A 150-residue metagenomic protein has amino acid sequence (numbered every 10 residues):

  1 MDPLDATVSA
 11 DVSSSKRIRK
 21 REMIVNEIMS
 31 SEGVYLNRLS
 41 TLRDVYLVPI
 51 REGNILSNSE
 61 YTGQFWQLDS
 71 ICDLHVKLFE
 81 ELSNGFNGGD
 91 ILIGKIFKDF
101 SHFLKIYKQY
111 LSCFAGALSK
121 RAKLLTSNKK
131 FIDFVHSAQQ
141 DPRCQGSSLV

Functional and structural regions predicted by a protein language model:
M1-V150: An all-alpha helical bundle fold corresponding to the catalytic cores of small-GTPase guanine nucleotide exchange
